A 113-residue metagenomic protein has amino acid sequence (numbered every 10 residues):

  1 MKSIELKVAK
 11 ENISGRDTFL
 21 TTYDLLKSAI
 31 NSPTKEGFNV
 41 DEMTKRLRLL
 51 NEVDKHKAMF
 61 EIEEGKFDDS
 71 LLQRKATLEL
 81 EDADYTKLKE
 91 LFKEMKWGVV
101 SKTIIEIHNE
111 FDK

Functional and structural regions predicted by a protein language model:
M1-K113: Positively charged, low-complexity terminal tracts and the immediately adjacent first secondary-structure elements
